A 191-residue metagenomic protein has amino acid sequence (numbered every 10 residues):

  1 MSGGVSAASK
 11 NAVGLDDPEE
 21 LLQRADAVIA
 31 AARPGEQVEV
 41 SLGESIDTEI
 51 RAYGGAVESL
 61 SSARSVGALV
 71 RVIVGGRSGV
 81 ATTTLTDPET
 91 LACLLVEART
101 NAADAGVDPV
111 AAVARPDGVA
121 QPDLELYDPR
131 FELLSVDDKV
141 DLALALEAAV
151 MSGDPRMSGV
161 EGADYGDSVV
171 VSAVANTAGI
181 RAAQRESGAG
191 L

Functional and structural regions predicted by a protein language model:
M1-L191: Active-site bordering "gate/hinge" segments that shape substrate access to catalytic or cofactor-binding pockets
